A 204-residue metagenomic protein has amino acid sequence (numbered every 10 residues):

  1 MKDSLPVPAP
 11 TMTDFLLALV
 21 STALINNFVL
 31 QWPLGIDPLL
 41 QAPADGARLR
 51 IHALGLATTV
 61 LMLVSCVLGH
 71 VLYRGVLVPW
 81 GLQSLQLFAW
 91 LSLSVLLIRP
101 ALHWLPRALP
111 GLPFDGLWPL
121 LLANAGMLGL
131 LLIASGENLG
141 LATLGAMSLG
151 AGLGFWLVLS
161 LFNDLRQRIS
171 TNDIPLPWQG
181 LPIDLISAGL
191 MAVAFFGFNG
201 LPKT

Functional and structural regions predicted by a protein language model:
D14-L30, W80-S94, G145-V158: Structural signature of hydrophobic alpha-helical transmembrane segments
P33-Q41, L102-P106, L117, A125-G140: Generic transmembrane alpha-helix signature in multi-pass membrane proteins, especially transporters/channels
A47-V60, S84-W90, P110-L122, P177-P182: Cytoplasmic-side transmembrane-helix entry/capping segments in multi-pass membrane proteins
L56-V67, G116-L132, F155, G180-A192: Small-residue-rich segments of transmembrane alpha-helices in multi-pass membrane proteins, especially helix faces
V71-L120: Ordered, amphipathic secondary-structure segments that act as subunit-interaction surfaces in large macromolecular
W156-T171: Transmembrane alpha-helical segments of integral membrane proteins
Q167-I186: Interfacial loop-to-transmembrane junctions
V193-T204: Juxtamembrane boundary at the C-terminal end of a transmembrane helix
